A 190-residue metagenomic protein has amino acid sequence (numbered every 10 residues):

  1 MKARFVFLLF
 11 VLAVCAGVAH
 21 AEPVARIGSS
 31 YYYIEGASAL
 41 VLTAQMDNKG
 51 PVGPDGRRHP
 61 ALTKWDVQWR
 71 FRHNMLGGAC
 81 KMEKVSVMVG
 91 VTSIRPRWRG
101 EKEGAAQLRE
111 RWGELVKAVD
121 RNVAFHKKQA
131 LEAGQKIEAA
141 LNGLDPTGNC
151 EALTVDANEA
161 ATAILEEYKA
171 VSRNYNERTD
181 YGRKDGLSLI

Functional and structural regions predicted by a protein language model:
M1-F5: Positively charged n-region of N-terminal signal peptides that target proteins for export
V6-C15: Bacterial N-terminal signal peptides
G17-A21: Sec/Tat signal peptide C-region and signal peptidase I cleavage site
V24-K102, G148-I190: Metalloprotease/metallohydrolase-associated module, dominated by Zn2+-dependent proteases
E103-R111, A130-T162: Post-HEXXH active-site segment of zinc metalloproteases
W112-V116: Mature extracytoplasmic/lumenal regions of exported proteins
V119, V123, K127: Catalytic glutamate of the conserved HExxH
